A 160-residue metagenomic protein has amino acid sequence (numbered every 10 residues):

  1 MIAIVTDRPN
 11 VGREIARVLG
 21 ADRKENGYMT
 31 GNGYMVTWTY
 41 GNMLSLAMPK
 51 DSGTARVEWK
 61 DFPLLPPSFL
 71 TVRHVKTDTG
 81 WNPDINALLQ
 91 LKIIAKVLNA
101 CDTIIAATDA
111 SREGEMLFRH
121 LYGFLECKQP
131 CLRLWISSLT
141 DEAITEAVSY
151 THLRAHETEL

Functional and structural regions predicted by a protein language model:
M1-R154: Intrinsically disordered, low-complexity regulatory segments
A155-L160: A short, hydrophobic C-terminal helix/tail in secreted or cell-surface proteins
